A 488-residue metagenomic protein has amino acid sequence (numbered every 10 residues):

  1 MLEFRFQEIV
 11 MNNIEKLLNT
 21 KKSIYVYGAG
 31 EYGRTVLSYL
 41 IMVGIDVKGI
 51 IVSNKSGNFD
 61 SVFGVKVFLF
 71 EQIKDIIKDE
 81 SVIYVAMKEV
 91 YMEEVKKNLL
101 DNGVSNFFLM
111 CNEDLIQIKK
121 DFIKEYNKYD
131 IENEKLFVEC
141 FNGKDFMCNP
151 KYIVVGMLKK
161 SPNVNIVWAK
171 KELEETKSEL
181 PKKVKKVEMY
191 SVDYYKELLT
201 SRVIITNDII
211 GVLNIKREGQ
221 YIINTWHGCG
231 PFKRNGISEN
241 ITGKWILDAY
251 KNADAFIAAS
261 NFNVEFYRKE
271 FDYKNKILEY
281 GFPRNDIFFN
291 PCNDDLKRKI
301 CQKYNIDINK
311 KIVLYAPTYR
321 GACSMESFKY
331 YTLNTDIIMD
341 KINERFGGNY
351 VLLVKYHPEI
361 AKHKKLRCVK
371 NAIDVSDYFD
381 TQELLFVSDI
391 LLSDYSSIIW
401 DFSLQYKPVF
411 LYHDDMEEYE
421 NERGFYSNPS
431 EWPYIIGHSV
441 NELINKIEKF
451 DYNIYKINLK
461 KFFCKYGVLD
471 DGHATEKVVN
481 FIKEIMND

Functional and structural regions predicted by a protein language model:
M1-Y126: Hydrophobic, well-ordered beta-alpha structural blocks that scaffold small-molecule cofactor pockets
K48-N54, V164-K171, L353-H357: Short internal beta-strands
D130, N293, V440-D488: C-terminal amphipathic helix plus adjacent low-complexity, charged tail appended to glycosyltransferase catalytic
L136-P291: Active-site and donor-binding regions of nucleotide-sugar-utilizing enzymes
D145-S161, P283-K365, G437, A474: Conserved catalytic-core segment of nucleotide-activated headgroup transferases in glycan assembly
V187-R202, L353-W400: Donor nucleotide-activated moiety binding/catalytic core segment of transferases that use nucleotide-activated donors
I204-W226, G230-K233, F379-E422: A donor-sugar binding/catalytic signature common to diverse glycosyltransferases and related nucleotide-sugar
R367-K370, S397-Y466: Catalytic binding pocket for nucleotide-activated donors in carbohydrate/polymer assembly enzymes
